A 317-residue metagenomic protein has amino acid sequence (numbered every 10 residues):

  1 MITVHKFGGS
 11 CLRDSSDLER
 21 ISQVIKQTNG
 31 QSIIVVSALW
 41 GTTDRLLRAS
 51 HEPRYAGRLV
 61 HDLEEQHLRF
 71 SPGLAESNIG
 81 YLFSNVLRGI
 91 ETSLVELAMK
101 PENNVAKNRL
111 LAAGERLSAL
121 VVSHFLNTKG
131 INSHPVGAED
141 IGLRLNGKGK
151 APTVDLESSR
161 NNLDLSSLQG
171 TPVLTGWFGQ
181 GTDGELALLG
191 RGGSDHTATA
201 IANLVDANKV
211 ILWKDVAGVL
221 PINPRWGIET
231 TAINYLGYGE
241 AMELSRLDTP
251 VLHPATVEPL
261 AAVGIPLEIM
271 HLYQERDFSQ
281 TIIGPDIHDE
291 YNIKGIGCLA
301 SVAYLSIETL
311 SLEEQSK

Functional and structural regions predicted by a protein language model:
M1-V257: Nucleotide/pyrophosphate-binding catalytic subdomain
L12-D14, R246-L247, A262, I283-I287: A short linear-motif detector with a strong N-terminal bias
L39-W40, V216-G218, H271-R276, I287 (+1 more regions): Glycine-rich beta-alpha junction loops
P152, I228, L267, D286-I287: Alpha-helix boundary/capping detector
P172, A187, L267, T281 (+1 more regions): A broad, low-specificity signal marking well-ordered, structured residues that form hydrophobic/aromatic
V205, A262-V263, C298-V302: Short gly/pro-enriched beta-turn/loop segments at secondary-structure junctions
D248-A255, P259-S279: Conserved glycine-bearing catalytic or ligand-binding loops at nucleotide- and phosphate-handling centers of large
S279-K317: A conserved regulatory-domain signal marking ACT and ACT-like small-molecule sensing domains and adjacent regulatory
